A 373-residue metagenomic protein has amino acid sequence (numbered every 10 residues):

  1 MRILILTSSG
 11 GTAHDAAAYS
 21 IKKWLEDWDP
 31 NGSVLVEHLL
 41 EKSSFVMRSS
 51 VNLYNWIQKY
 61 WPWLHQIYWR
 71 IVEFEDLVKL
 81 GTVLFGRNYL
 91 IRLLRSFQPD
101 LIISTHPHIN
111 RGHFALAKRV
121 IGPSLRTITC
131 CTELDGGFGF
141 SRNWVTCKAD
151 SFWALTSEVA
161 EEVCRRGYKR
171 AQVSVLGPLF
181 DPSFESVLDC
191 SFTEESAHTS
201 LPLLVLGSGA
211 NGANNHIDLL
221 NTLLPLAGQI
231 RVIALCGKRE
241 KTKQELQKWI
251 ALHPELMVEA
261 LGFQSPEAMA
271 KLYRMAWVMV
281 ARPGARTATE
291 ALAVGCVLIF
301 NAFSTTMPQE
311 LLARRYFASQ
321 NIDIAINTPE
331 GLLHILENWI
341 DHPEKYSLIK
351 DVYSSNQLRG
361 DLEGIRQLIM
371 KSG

Functional and structural regions predicted by a protein language model:
M1-G373: Nucleotide-activated sugar donor-binding and catalytic core shared by glycosyltransferases and related lipid-linked
